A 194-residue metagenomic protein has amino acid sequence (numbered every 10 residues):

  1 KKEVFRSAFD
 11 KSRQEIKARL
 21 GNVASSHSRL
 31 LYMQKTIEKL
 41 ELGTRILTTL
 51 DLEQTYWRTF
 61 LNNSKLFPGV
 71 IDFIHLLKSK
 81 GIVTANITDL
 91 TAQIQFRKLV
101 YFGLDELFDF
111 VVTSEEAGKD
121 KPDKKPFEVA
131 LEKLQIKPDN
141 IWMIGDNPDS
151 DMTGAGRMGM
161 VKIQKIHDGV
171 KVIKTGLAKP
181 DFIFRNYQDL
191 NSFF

Functional and structural regions predicted by a protein language model:
K1, K35-E41, R58-S64, A92-I94 (+1 more regions): Short acidic/polar alpha-helix capping motifs at helix-coil junctions
E3, T44-L47, I71, H75-K78 (+1 more regions): Asp-based, Mg2+/Mn2+-dependent phosphohydrolase catalytic module
V4-T55: A metal-dependent, Asp-based hydrolase signature
D10, Q14, I37, L61 (+3 more regions): Short linear sequence elements within intrinsically disordered, low-complexity coil regions
R13-H27, T59-P68, P122, R157 (+1 more regions): Short amphipathic alpha-helical segments at helix boundaries and their inter-helical linkers
K17-R19, W57-F60, G81, V111-T113 (+1 more regions): A short, structure-level motif marking secondary-structure boundaries and short turns
S26-L31, R45-L50, Q54-A85, K124: Short, acidic loop-to-helix structural element flanking the phosphoryl-transfer center in phosphate-processing enzymes
